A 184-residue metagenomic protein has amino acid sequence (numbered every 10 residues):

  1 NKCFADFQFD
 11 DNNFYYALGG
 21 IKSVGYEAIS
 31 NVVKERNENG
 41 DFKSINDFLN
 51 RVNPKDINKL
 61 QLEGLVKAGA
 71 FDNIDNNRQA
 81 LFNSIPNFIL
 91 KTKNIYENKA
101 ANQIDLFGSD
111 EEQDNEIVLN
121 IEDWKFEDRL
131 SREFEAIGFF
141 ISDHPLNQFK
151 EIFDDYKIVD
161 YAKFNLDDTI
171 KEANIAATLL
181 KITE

Functional and structural regions predicted by a protein language model:
K2-D168: Sliding clamp-binding short linear motifs that recruit DNA-associated proteins to replication/repair hubs
K171-T183: OB-fold and OB-like beta-barrel modules that bind single-stranded nucleic acids
